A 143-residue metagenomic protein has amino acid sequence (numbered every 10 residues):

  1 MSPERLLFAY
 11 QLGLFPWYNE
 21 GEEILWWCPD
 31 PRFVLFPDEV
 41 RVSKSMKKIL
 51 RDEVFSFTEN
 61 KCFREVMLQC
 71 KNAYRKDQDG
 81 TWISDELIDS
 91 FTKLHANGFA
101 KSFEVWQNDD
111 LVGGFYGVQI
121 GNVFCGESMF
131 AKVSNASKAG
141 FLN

Functional and structural regions predicted by a protein language model:
M1-N143: N-acyltransferase acceptor-side catalytic subdomain
